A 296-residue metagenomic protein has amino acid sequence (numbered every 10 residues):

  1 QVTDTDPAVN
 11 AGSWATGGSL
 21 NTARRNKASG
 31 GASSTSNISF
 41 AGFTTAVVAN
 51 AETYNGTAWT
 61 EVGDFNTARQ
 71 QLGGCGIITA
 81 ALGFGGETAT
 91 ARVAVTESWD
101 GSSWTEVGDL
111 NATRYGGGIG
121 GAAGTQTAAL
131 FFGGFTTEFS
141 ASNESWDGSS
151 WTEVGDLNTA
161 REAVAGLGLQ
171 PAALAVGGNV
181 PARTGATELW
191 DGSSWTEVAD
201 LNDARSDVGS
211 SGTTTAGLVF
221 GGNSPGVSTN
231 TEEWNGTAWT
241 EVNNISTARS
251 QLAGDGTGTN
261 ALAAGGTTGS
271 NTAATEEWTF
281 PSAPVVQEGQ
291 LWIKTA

Functional and structural regions predicted by a protein language model:
Q1-A296: Polar, enzyme-active/binding microenvironments
